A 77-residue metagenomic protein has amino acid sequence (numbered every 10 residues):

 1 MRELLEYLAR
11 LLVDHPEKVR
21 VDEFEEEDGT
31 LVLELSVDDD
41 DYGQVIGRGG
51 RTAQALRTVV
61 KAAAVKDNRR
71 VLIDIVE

Functional and structural regions predicted by a protein language model:
M1-Q44, T52-E77: RNA-contacting regions in translation and RNA-metabolism proteins, encompassing KH/S1 modules where present
